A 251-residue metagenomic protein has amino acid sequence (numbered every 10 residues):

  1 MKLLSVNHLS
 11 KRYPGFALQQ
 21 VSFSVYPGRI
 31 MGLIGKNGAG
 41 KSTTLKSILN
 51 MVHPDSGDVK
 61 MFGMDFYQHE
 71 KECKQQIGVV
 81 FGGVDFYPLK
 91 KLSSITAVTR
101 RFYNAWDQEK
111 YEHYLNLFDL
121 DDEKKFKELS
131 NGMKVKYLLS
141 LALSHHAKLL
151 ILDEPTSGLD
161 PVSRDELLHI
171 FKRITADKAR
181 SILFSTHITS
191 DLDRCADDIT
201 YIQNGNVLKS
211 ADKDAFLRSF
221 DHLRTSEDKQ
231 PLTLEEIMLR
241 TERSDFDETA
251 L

Functional and structural regions predicted by a protein language model:
L4, L18-Q19, K74: Conserved structural motif at the start of ABC-family nucleotide-binding domains
I34-K36: The feature captures the beta-strand-to-loop junction immediately N-terminal to the Walker
L49: Helix-to-loop junction immediately C-terminal to a conserved catalytic motif
G57-Q68, E72-C73: Conserved ABC transporter NBD signature motif
F81-Y137: ABC-family P-loop ATPase nucleotide-binding domains
L150-E154: Catalytic Walker B motif of ABC-type/P-loop ATPase nucleotide-binding domains
P161-S163: Helix N-cap at the start of a conserved alpha-helix in ABC-type nucleotide-binding domains
